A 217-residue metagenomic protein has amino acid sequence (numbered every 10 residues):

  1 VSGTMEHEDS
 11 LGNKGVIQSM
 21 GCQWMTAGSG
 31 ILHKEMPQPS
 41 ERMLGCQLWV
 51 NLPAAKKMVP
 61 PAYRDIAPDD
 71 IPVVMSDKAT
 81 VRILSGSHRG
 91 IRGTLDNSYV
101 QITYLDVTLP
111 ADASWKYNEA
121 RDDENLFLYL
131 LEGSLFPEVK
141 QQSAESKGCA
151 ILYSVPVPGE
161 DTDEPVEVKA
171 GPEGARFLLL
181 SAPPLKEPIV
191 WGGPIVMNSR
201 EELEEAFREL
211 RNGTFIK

Functional and structural regions predicted by a protein language model:
V1-K217: Jelly-roll (double-stranded beta-helix
